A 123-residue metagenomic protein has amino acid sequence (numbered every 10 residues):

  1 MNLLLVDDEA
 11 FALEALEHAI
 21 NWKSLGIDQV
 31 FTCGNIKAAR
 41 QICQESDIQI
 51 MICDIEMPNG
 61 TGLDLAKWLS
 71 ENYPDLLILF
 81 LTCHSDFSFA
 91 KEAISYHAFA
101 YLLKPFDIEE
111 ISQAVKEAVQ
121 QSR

Functional and structural regions predicted by a protein language model:
M1, I27-D28, L76: A structural micro-motif
M1-A12, L16-E17, M51: Conserved acidic segment of CheY-like receiver
A10-F31: Two-component/phosphorelay signaling modules centered on CheY-like receiver
E14, N35-A38: Membrane topogenic helices and adjacent juxtamembrane segments
A19-I20, G34, K67-E71: A short alpha-helix capping/helix-coil boundary motif
G26-N35, I42, A90: Short hydrophobic/Thr-rich beta-strand motif most characteristic of the beta2 strand and flanking loop of CheY-like
R40-R123: CheY-like receiver
